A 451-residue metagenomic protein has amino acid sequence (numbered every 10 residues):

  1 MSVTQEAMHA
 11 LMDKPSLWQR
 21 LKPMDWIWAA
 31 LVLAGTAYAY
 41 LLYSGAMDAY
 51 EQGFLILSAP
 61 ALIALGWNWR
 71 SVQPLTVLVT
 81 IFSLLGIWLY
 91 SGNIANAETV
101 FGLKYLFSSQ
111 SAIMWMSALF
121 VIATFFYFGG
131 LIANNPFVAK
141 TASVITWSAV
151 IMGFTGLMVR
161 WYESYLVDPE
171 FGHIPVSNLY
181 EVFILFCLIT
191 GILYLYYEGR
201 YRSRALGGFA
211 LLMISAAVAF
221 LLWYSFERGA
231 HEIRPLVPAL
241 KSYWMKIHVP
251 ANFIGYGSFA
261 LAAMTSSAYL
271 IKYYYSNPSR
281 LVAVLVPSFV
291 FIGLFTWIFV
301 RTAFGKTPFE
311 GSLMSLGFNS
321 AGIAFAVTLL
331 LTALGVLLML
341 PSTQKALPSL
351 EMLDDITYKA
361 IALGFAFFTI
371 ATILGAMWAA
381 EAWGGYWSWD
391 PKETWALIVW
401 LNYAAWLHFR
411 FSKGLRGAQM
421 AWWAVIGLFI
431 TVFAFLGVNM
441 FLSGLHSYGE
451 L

Functional and structural regions predicted by a protein language model:
S2-T99, L106-I233, L240, W244-K272 (+4 more regions): Hydrophobic cores of alpha-helical transmembrane segments in multi-pass integral membrane proteins
